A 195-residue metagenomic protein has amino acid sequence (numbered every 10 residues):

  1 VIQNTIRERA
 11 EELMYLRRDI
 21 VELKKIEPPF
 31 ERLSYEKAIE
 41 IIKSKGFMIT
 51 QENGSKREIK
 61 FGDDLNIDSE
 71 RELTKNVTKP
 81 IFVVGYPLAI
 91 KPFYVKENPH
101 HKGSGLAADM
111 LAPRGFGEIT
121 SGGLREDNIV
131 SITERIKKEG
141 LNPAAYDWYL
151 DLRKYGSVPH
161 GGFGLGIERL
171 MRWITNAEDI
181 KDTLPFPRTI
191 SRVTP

Functional and structural regions predicted by a protein language model:
V1-G117, K138-V158: Metal-assisted phosphate- and nucleotidyl-transfer catalytic regions
S121-L124, N128-P195: Active-site pocket scaffolds in enzymes
